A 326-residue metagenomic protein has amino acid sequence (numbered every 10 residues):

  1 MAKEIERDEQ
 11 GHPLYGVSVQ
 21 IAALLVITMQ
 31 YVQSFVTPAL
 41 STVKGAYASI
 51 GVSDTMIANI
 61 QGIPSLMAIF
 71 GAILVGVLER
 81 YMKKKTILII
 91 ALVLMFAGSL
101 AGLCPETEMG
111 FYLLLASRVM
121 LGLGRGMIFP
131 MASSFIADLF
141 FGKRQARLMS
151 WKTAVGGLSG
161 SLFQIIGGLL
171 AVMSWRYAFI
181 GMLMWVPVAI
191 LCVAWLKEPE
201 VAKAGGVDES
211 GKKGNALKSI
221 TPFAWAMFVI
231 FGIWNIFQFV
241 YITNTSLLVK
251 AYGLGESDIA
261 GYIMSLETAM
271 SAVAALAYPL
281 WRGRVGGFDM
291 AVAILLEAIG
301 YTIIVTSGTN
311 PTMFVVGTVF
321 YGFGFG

Functional and structural regions predicted by a protein language model:
V17-A48, Y241-S246: Extracytoplasmic
T37, F223-S271: Extracytoplasmic gate region of multi-pass secondary transporters
A39-F70: Extracellular/periplasmic helix-loop-helix junction of adjacent transmembrane segments in MFS-like secondary
N59-V77, S265-A277: Central cavity-lining transmembrane alpha-helices of secondary-active solute carriers, predominantly the Major
F70-M109: Conserved MFS/SLC helix-loop-helix module at the cytosolic interface between two early adjacent transmembrane helices
F111, S117-V155: Cytoplasmic helix-loop-helix junction between adjacent transmembrane helices in 12-TM secondary transporters
W151-K197: Helix-loop-helix hairpin linking two adjacent transmembrane segments in secondary transporters
G287-G326: C-terminal transmembrane helical hairpin of 12-TM major facilitator-type secondary transporters
